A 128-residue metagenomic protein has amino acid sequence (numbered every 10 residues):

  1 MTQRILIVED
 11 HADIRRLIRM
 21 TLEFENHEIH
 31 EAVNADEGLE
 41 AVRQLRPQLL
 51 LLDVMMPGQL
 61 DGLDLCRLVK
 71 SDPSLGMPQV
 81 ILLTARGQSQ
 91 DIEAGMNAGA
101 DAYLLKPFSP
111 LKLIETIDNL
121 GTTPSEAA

Functional and structural regions predicted by a protein language model:
E9: Conserved acidic carboxylate
R16, L60, D64, G87-A102 (+1 more regions): Alpha4 helix (beta4-alpha4-beta5 surface) of REC/receiver domains from two-component response regulators
R16-F24: Charged docking surfaces used in two-component/phosphorelay signaling
N26-A35, A41: Short hydrophobic/Thr-rich beta-strand motif most characteristic of the beta2 strand and flanking loop of CheY-like
E40, L63-G76: Short amphipathic alpha-helix used as the core "switch/output" element in two-component signaling
L45-L51, M56: Active-site beta3 strand of CheY-like receiver
F108-I117: C-terminal output helix
